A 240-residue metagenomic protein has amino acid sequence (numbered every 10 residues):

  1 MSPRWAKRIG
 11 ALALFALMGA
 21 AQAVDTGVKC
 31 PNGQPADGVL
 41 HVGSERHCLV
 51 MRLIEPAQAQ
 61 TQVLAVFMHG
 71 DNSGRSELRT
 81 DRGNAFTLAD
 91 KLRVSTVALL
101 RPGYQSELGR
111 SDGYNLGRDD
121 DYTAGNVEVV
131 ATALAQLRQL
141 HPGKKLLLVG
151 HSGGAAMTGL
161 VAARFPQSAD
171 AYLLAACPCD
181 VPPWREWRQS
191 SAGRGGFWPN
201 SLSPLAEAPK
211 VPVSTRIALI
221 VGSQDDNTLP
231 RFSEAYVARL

Functional and structural regions predicted by a protein language model:
S2-G10: Bacterial N-terminal signal peptides that target proteins for export
M18-A21: N-terminal signal peptide c-region/cleavage motif recognized by signal peptidases
V24-A57: N-terminal cap/lid segment of alpha/beta-hydrolase-fold proteins
C48, E55-V94, A98: Short, surface-exposed "cap/lid" segments of acyl-processing enzymes
L100-A124: Cap/lid segment of the alpha/beta-hydrolase catalytic domain
L116-L140: Alpha/beta-hydrolase active-site loop
K145-S191: Primarily recognizes the serine-hydrolase "nucleophile elbow" in alpha/beta-hydrolase and SGNH/GDSL folds
V181-L240: The feature captures the conserved acid-bearing segment of alpha/beta-hydrolase catalytic domains
